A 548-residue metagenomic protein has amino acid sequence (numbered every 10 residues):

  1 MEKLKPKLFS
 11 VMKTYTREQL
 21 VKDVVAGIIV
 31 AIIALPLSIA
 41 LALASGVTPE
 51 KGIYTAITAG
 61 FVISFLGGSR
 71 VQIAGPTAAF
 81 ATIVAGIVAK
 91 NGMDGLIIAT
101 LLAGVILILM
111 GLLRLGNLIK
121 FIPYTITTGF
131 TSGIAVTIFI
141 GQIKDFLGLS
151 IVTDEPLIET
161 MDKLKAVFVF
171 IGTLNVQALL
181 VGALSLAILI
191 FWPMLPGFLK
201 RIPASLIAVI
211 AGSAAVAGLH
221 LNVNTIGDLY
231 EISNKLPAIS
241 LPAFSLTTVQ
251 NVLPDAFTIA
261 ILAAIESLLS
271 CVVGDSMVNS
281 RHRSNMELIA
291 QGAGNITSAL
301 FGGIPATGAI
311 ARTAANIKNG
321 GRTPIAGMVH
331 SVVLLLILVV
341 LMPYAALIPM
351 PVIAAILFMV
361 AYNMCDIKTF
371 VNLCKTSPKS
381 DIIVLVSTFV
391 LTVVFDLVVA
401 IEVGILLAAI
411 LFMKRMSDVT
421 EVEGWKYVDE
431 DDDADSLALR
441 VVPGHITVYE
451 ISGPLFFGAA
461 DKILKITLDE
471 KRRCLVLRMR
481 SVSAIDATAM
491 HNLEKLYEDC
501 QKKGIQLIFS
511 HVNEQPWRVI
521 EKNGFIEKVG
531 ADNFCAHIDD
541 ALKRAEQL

Functional and structural regions predicted by a protein language model:
M1-K426: Transmembrane helical cores of multi-pass ion-transport proteins
A74, F509-S510, C535: Active-site-adjacent beta-strand anchor residues
V332, P516-W517, A536: Short secondary-structure capping/turn micro-motifs that flank functional sites
N363-K528, E546: The feature marks cytosolic C-terminal regulatory regions of anion transporters and related permeases
K528-R544: Short acidic-hydrophobic, aromatic-tinged amphipathic segments that line or gate anion-handling sites
